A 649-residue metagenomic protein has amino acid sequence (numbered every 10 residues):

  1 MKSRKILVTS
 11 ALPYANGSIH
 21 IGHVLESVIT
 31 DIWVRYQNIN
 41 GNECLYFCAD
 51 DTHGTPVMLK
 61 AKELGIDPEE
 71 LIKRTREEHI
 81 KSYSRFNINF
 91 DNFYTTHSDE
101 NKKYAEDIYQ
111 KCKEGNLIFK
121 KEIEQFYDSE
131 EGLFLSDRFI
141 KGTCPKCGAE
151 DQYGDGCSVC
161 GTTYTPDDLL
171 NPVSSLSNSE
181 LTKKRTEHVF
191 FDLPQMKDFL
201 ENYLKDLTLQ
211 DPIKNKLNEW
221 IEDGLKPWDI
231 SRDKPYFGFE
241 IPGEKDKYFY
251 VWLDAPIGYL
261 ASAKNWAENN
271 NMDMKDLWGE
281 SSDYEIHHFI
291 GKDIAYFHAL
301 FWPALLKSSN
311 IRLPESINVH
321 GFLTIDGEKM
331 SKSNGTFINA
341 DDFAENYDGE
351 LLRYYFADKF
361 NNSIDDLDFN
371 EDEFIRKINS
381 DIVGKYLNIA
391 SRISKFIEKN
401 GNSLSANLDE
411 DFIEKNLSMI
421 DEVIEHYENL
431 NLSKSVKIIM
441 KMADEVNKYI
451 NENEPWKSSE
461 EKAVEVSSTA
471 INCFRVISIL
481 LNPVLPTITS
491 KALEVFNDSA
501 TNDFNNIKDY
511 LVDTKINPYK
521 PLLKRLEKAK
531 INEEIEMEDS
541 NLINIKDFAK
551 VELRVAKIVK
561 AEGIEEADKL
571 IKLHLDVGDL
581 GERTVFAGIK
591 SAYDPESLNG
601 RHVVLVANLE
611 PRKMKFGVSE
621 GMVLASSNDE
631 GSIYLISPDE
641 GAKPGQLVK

Functional and structural regions predicted by a protein language model:
M1-C48, E100-K103, C147, L170-K399 (+1 more regions): Structured secondary-structure scaffolds
M1-E201: N-terminal, positively charged nucleic-acid-binding surface of large information/translation enzymes
G54, I257, G563: Short, glycine/acidic-enriched loop or turn micro-motifs at the edges of active sites
F86-I88, S282, L323-T324, S333-G335 (+4 more regions): Short acidic (Asp/Glu) and glycine-rich catalytic loops that position anionic groups and cofactors
S316-V319, L493-E494, K572: Beta-strand segments within the central parallel beta-sheet cores of soluble alpha/beta enzyme folds
E373-D409, S418-K515, V606: Helix-rich, typically C-terminal accessory recognition domains appended to large enzymatic cores
T489-D547: Intrinsic disorder at enzyme termini
E533-K649: Phosphate-backbone binding interfaces of nucleic-acid-interacting proteins
